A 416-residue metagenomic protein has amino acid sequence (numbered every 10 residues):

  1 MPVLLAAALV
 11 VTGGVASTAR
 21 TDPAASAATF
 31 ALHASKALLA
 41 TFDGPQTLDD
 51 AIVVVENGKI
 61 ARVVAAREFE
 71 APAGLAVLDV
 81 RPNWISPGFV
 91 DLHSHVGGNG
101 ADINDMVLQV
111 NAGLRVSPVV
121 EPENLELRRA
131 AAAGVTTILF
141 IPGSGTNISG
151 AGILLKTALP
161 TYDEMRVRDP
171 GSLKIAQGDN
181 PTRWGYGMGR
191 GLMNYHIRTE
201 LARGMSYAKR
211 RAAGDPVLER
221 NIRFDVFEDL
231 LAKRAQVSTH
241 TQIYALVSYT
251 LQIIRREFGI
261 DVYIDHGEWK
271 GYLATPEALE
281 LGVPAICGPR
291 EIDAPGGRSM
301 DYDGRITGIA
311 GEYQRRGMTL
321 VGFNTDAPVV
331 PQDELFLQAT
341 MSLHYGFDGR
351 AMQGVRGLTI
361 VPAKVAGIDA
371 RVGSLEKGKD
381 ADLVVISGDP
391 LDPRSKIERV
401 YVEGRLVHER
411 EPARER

Functional and structural regions predicted by a protein language model:
P2-G13: Bacterial N-terminal signal peptides
V11-P72, R405: N-terminal metal-binding scaffold of metallo-dependent hydrolase/deaminase domains
A24, A37-I52, V64-A66, D348-V355 (+1 more regions): Acidic, glycine-enriched loop/beta-strand segments at the rims of small-molecule binding/catalytic pockets
F30-L32, E70-P118, A132: Replace "His-x-His-based motif
S35, V53, G58, P82 (+10 more regions): Divalent metal-coordination and catalytic microenvironments
A101-D102, V110-L114, Q236, L279 (+4 more regions): His/Asp/Glu-enriched, well-ordered alpha-helical/loop segment that forms or immediately abuts the divalent-metal
R115-V116, I141, R211-G304, G322 (+5 more regions): Active-site core of metal-dependent hydrolases
E126, A131-D261: Polyanionic/metal-chelating signatures
